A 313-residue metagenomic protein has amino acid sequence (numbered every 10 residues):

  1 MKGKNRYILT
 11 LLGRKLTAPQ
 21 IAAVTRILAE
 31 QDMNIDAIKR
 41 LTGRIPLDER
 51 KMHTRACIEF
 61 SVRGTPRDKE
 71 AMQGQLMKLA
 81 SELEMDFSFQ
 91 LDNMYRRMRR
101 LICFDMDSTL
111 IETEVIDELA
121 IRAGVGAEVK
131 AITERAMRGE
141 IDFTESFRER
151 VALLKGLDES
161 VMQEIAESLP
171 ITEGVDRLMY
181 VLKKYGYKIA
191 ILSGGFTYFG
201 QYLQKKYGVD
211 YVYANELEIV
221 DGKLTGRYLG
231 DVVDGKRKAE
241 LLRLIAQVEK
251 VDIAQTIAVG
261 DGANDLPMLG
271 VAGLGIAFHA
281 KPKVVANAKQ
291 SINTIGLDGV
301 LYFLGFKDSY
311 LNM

Functional and structural regions predicted by a protein language model:
M1-F104, N312-M313: Non-catalytic pre-domain segments flanking phosphatase-related domains
M1-K4, G74, G156-M313: C-terminal cap/substrate-recognition subdomain and adjoining C-terminal extension of metal-dependent phosphatase-like
A18, P66, E70, L110-T113 (+6 more regions): Electropositive phosphate-/nucleotide-binding environments in soluble metabolic enzymes
I21, V129, F147, A239 (+1 more regions): A general structural signal for well-ordered alpha-helical segments in protein cores
L28, M94-C103, T109-E140: Active-site neighborhood of HAD-like aspartate-dependent phosphohydrolases
C103-D105, I191-L192: Short hydrophobic beta-strand that contains or immediately precedes a catalytic carboxylate
E118-V181: A metal-dependent, Asp-based hydrolase signature
